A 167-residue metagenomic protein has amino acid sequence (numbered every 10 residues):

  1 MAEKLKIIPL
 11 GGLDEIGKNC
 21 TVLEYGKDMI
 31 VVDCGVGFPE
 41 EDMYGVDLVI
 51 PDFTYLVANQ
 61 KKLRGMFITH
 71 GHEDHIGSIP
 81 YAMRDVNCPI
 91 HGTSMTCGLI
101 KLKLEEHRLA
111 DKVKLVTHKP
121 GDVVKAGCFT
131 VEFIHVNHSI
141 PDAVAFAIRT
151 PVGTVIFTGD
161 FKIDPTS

Functional and structural regions predicted by a protein language model:
M1-F67, H72-S167: His/Asp/Glu-rich metal-coordinating catalytic cores of metallo-dependent phosphodiesterases/hydrolases acting on
